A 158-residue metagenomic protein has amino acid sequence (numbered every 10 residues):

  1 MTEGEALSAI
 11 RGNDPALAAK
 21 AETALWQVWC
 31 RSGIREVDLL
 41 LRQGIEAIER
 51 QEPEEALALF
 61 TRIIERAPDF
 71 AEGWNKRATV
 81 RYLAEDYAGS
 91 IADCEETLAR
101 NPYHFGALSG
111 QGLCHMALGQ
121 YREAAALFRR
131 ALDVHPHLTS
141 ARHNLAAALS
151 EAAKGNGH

Functional and structural regions predicted by a protein language model:
M1-I34: Long, contiguous interaction/recruitment modules in multidomain scaffold/adaptor proteins
L7-S8, W26, T61, E95 (+1 more regions): Alpha-solenoid helical repeat scaffolds
G12, K20, R31, R35 (+1 more regions): Terminal, low-structured helical/coil segments at or just beyond the last alpha-helical repeat
P15-A18, P53, Y87, Y121: TPR-repeat structural position
I34-L113: Alpha-helical adaptor scaffolds
E49, L83, A117, S150-A153: Register position in tetratricopeptide repeats
N101-A131: Ankyrin-repeat and related helical/solenoid repeat scaffolds used for protein-protein interactions
